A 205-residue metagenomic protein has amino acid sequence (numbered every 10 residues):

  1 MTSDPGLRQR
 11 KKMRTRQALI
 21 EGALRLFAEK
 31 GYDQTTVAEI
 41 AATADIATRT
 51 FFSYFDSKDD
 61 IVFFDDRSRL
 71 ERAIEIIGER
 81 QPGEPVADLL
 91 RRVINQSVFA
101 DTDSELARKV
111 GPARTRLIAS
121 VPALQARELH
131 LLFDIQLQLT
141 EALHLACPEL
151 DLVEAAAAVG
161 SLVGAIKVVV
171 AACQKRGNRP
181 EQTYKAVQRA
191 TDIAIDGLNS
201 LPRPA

Functional and structural regions predicted by a protein language model:
M1-K11, D192-A205: N-terminal intrinsically disordered/low-complexity leader segments
M1-K30, Q34-I46, K185: Basic, helix-initiating cap at the start of DNA-binding domains
G6, K30-Y32, D45, F52-F63 (+1 more regions): HTH DNA-binding helix-turn interface
T15, R69, L90, I94 (+3 more regions): Hydrophobic/aromatic residues within well-ordered alpha-helical segments
E71-R114: Hydrophobic alpha-helical connector segments
V86, K109, R114-T115, L132-I135 (+3 more regions): Conserved N-terminal glycine/acidic-rich loop preference
K109-L137, H144-C147: Short secondary-structure transition hinges
L129, A146-T191: Hydrophobic/aromatic-rich alpha-helical bundle segments in the mid-to-C-terminal region
